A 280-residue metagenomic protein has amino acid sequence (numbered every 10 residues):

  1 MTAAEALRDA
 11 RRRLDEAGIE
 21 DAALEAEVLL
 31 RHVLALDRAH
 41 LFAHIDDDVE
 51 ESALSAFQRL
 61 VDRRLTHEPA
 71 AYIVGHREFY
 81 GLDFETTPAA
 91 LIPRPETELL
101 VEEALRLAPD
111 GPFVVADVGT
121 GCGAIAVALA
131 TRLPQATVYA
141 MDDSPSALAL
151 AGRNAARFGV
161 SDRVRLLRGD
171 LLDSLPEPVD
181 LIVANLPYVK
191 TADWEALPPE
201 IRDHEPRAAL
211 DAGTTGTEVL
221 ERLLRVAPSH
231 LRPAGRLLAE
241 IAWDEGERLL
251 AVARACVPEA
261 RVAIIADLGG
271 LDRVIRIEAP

Functional and structural regions predicted by a protein language model:
M1-A22: Non-catalytic nucleic-acid substrate-recognition regions in nucleic-acid-modifying enzymes
G18-I19, L133-Q135, A156-S161, R254-R261: Short helix-capping segments at alpha-helix termini
A23, V28-R106: Conserved AdoMet
L29, H67, T97, I125 (+6 more regions): Residue-level signal for inorganic ion chemistry
I92-A196, R222: Conserved SAM/SAH cofactor-binding pocket of Class I
V160, E205, L231-P233: Helix-to-beta-strand junctions that scaffold the AdoMet/dcAdoMet cofactor pocket in Class I SAM-dependent enzymes
Y188-V219: Mobile active-site "lid"/loop adjacent to the S-adenosyl-L-methionine
T214-I277: Conserved Class I SAM-dependent methyltransferase catalytic core
